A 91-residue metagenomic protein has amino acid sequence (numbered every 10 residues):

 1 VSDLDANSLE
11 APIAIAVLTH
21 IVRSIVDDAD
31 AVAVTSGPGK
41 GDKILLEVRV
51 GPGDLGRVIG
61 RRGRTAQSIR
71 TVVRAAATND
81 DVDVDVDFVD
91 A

Functional and structural regions predicted by a protein language model:
V1-L55, Q67-A91: RNA-contacting regions in translation and RNA-metabolism proteins, encompassing KH/S1 modules where present
I59-G63: Glycine-centered tight-turn and secondary-structure capping sites
